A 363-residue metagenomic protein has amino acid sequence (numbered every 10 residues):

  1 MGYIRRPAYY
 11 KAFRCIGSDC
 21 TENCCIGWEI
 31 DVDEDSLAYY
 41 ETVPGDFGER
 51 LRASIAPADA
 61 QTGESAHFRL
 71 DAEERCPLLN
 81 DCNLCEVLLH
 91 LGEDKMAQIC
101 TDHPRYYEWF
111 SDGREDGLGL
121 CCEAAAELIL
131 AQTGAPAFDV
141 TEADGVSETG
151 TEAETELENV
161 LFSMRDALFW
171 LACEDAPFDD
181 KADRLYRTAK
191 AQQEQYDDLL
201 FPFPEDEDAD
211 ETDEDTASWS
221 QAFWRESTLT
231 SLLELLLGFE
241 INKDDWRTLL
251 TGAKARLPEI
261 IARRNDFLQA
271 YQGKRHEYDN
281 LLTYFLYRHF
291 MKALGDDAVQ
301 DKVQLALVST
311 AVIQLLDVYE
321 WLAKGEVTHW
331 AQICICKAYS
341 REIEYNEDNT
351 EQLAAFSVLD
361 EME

Functional and structural regions predicted by a protein language model:
G2-C20, I55-A97, R114: Immediate flanking context of iron-sulfur cluster ligation sites
G2-E22, S111, A124-A126, L130 (+6 more regions): Long, low-complexity, compositionally biased intrinsically disordered regions
G17, T21, L161, R165 (+1 more regions): Short runs of predominantly hydrophobic/aromatic residues within well-ordered alpha helices that form helix-helix
S18, N23, G27-W28, L79 (+3 more regions): General secretory precursor processing signal
E22, I26-D59: A structured, charge-rich N-terminal accessory region that forms the first stable segment of a protein and links
L51-H67, D180-L185, E326-H329: Short glycine-rich, low-complexity/disordered patches
N83, H90-D183: Internal, well-ordered alpha/beta segment that forms a basic, Gly-enriched binding/recognition surface
D175-E363: Hydrophobic, aromatic-lined core segments that form the binding pocket/scaffold for planar heteroaromatic ligands
